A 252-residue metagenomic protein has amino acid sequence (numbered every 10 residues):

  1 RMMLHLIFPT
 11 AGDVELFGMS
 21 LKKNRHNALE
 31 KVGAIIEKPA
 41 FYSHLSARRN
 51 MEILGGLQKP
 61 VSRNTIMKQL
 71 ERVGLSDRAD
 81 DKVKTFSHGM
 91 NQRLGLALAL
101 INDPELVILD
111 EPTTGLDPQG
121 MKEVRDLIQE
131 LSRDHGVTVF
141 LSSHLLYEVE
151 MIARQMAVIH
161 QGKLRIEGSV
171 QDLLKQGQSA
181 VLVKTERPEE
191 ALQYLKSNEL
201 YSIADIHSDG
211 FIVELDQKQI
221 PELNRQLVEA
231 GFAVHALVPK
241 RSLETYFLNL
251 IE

Functional and structural regions predicted by a protein language model:
R1-L141, L146-H160, I166: ABC transporter nucleotide-binding domains
L21, K59, P188, D216 (+1 more regions): Short beta->alpha junction loops/turns
S46, S169, P239-S242: Short loop/turn segments at beta->alpha junctions
I53, K68, Q193, R225 (+1 more regions): Surface-exposed charge patches
K84, D209, K240-R241: Conserved beta-strand edge residues that scaffold enzyme active sites
R125-E214: ABC transporter nucleotide-binding domain
L215-E252: C-terminal coupling/interaction segments
